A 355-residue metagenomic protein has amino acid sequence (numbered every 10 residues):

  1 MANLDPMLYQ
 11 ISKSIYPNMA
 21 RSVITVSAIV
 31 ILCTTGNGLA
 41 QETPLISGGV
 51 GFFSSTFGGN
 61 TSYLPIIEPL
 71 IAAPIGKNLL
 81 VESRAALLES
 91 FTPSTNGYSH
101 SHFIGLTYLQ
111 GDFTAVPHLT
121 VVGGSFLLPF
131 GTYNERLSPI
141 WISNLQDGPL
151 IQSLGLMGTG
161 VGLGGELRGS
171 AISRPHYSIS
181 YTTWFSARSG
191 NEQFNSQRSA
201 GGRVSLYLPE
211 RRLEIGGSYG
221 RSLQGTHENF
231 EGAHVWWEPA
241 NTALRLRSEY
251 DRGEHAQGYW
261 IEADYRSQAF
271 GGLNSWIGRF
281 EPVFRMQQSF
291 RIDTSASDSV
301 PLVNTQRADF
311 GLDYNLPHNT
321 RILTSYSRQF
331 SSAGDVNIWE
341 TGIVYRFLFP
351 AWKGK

Functional and structural regions predicted by a protein language model:
M1-A20: N-terminal secretory signal peptides that target proteins for export/translocation
G36-A40: Sec/Tat signal peptide C-region and signal peptidase I cleavage site
E42-G48, F52, G58-R188, S196-R198 (+3 more regions): Outer membrane beta-barrel
L45-G49, N78, S205-D298, Y345: Detector for outer-membrane/organellar transmembrane beta-barrel domains, recognizing the amphipathic beta-strand
F57-Y63, G97-F103, G155-T159, E192-Q197 (+4 more regions): Replace "Gram-negative outer membrane beta-barrel proteins" with "bacterial and organellar outer membrane beta-barrel
E68-L70, L109-D112, E166-R168, R203-S205 (+7 more regions): Outer-membrane beta-barrel architecture
K77-V81, H118-V121, S173-Y181, E210-I215 (+5 more regions): Repeated loop/turn-to-beta-strand initiation elements of outer-membrane beta-barrel proteins
L167, V336-K355: Outer-membrane beta-barrel "beta-signal"
